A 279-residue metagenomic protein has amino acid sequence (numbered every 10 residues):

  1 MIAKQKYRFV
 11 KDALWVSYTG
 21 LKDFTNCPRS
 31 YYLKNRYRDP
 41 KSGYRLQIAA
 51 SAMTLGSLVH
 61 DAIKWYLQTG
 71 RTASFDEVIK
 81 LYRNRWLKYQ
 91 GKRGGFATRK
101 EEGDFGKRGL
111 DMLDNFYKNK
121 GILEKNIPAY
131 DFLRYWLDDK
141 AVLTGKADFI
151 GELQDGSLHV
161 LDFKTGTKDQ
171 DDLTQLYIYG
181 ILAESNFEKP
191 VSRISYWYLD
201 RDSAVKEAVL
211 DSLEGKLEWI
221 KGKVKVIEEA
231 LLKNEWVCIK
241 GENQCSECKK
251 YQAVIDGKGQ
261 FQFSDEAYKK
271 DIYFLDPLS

Functional and structural regions predicted by a protein language model:
M1-S279: RecB-family 4Fe-4S metal-dependent nuclease core
